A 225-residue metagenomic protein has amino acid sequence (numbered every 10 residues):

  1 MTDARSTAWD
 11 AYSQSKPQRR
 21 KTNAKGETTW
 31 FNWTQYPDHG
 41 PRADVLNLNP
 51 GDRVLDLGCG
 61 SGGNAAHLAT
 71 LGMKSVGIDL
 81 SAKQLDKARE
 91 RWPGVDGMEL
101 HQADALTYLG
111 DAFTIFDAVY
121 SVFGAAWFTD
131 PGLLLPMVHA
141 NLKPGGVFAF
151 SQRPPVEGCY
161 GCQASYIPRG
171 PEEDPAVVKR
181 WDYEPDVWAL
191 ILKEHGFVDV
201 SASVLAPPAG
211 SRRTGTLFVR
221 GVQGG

Functional and structural regions predicted by a protein language model:
M1-N49: Conserved class I S-adenosyl-L-methionine
L55-L57, S61-Y108: Class I SAM-dependent methyltransferase SAM/SAH-binding core
G110-V119: A short acidic, Gly/Pro-enriched loop at the edge of an enzyme's catalytic core that lines a small-molecule cofactor
G132-P144: A short glycine-rich, Lys/Arg-flanked "PGG" loop and its adjoining helix->strand segment in the class I
V147-K179: Conserved class I S-adenosyl-L-methionine
K179-G196: Short alpha-helix
V198-P208: Conserved S-adenosyl-L-methionine
A206-G225: Core SAM-dependent methyltransferase catalytic element
